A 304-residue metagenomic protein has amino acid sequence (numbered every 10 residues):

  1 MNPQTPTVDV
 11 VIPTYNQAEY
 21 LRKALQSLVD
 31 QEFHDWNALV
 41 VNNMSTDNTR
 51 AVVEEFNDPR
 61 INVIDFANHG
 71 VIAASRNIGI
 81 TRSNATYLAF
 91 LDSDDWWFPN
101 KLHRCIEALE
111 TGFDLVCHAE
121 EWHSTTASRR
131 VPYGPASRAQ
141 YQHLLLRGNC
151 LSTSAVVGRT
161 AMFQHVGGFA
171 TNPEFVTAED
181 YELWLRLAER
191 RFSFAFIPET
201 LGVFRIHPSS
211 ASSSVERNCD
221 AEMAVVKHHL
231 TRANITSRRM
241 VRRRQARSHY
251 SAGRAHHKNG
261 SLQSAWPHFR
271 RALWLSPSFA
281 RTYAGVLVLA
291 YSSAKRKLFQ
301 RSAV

Functional and structural regions predicted by a protein language model:
M1-V29: N-proximal low-complexity "stem/linker" segments adjacent to membrane-targeting elements
P6-D9, N37, E182: Cell-envelope/extracellular polymer assembly enzymes that use nucleotide-activated donors
S27, H34, N42-A51, N68 (+1 more regions): A conserved acidic beta->alpha catalytic loop
F66-S83: Glycine-rich, basic loop-to-helix element that forms the pyrophosphate-binding segment of sugar-nucleotide handling
L88: Short aromatic/hydrophobic "clamp" motif used to bind/position activated sugar donors
N100-R130: Conserved donor NDP-sugar-binding/catalytic core segment of glycosyltransferases
P135-R217: Conserved nucleotide-sugar donor-binding catalytic segment
L144, T200-P208, S212-S237, L262-L275: Catalytic core of nucleotide-sugar-dependent glycosyltransferases
